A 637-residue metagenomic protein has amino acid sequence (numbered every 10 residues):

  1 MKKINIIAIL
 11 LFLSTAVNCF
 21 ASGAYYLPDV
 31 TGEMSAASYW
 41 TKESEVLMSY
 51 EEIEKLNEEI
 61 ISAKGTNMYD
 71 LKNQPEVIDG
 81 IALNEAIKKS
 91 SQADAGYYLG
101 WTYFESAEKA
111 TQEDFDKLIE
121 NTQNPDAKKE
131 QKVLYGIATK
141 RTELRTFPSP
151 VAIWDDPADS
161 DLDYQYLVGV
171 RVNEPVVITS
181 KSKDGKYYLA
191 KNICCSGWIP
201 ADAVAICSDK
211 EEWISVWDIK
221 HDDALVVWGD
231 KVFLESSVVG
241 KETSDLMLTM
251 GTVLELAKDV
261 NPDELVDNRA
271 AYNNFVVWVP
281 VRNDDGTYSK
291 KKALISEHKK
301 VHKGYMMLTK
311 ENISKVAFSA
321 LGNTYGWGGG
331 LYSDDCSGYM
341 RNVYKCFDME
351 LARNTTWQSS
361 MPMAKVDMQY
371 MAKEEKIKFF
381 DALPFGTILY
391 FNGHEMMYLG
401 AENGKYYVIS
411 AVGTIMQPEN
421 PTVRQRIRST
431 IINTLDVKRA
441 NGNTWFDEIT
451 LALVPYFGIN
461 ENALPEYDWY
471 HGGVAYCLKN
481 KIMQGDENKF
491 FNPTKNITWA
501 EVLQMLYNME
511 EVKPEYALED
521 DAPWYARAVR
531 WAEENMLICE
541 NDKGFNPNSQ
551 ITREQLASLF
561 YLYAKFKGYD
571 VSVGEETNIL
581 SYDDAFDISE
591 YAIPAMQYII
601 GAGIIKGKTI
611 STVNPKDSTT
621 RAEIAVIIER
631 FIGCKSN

Functional and structural regions predicted by a protein language model:
A8-N18: Bacterial N-terminal signal peptides
S22-R145, V151-D156, D161, R171 (+4 more regions): Boundary regions of SH3-family modules and the immediately adjacent low-complexity/disordered segments in eukaryotic
S22-S38, C194, D202-V226, D230-L234 (+2 more regions): Aromatic- and glycine-rich peptidoglycan recognition patches
G169, L351-E419: ...with weaker cross-activation on analogous glycine-rich loops/strands in unrelated enzymes
N173, D222, T249-L254, F385-G386: Loop/turn positions that initiate beta-strands
K231, S236-A293, N323-D334, Y390-K438: Glycine-rich catalytic cores of cysteine/serine-nucleophile enzymes that process amide/ester linkages in cell-envelope
A317, W327-Q358, W499, L503 (+1 more regions): Active-site nucleophilic cysteine motif
N460-H471, K479-E554, L562-A592, K606-S618 (+1 more regions): Feature responds to low-complexity, polar/acidic, surface-exposed segments characteristic of secreted/exported proteins
